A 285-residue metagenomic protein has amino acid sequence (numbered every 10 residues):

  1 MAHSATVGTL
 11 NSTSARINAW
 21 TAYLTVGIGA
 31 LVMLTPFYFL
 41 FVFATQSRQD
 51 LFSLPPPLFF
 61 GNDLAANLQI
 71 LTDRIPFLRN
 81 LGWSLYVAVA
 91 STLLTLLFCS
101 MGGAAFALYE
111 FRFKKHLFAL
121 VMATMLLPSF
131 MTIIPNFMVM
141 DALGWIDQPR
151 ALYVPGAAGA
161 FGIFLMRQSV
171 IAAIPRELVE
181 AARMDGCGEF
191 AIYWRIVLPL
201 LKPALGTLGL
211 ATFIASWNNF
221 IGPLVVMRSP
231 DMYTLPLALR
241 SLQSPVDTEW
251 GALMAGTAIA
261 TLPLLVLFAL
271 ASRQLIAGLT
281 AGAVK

Functional and structural regions predicted by a protein language model:
M1-R16: Short, Lys/Arg-rich, polar N-terminal cytosolic tail immediately upstream of the first transmembrane signal-anchor
L10, N18-K285: A structural signal for multi-pass alpha-helical bundles of membrane permease subunits that mediate small-molecule
